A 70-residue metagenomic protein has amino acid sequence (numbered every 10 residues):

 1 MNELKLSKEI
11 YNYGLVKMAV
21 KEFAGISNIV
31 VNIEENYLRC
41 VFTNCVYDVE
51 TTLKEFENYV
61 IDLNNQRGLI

Functional and structural regions predicted by a protein language model:
N2-L6, R39-T43: Short cationic amphipathic helices and targeting signals
K5-G14: Short, surface-exposed ligand-recognition loops at beta-strand->loop->(often short) alpha-helix junctions that present
G14-L15, T51: Residues that form or flank phosphate/diphosphate-binding pockets in enzymes that use nucleotide phosphates
M18-I26, N58-N65: Short, intrinsically disordered, mixed-charge
S27-N32: A short linear hydrophobic-aromatic micro-motif
I33-Y37: Short Gly/Ser/Thr- and Asp/Glu-enriched loop/turn motifs at secondary-structure junctions
F42-I70: Helix-rich interaction surfaces within compact, conserved domain-sized segments that mediate assembly or partner
